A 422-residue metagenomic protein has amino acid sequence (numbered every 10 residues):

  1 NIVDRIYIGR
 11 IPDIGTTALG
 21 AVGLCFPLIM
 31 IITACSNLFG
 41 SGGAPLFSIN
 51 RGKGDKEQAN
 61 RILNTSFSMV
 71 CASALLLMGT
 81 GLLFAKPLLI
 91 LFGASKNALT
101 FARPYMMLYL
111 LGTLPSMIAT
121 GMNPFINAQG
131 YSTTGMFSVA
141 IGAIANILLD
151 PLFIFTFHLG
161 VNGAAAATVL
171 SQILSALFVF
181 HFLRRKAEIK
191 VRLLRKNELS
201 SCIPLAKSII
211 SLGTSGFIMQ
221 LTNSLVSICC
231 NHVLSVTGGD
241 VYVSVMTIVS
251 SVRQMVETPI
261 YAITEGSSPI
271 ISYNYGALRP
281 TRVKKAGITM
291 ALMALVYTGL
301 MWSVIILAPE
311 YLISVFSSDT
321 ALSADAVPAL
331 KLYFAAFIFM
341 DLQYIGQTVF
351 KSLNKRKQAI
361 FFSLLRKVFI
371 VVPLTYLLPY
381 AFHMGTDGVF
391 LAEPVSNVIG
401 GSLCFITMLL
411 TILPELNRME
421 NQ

Functional and structural regions predicted by a protein language model:
N1-A44, S48, S211-L234: Signature of the first transmembrane helix
N1-D4, L108, G142, S171-S175 (+4 more regions): Transmembrane helical elements of multi-pass membrane transporters/channels
I2-L19, L89-K96, L152-L159, S224-S251 (+4 more regions): Helix-terminus/linker motif at the lipid-water interface of multi-pass membrane proteins
I6, P45, K86-P87, P124 (+13 more regions): Transmembrane alpha-helix boundary and packing residues in multipass membrane permease domains and related
T16-P27, A102-M106, A165, G238-M255 (+2 more regions): Small-residue hotspots at the loop-to-helix junctions and early N-terminal turns of transmembrane alpha-helices
L19-G79, S116-G135, N231, V243-S303 (+2 more regions): Small-residue-rich hydrophobic transmembrane alpha-helices
N37-G40, L108-N127, G135-N146, A164-V179 (+5 more regions): Short runs within selected transmembrane alpha-helices of multi-pass transporters and secretion channels
F47-G112, T156-G213, I271-A336, P379-Q422: Short alpha-helical transmembrane segments in multi-pass integral membrane proteins
